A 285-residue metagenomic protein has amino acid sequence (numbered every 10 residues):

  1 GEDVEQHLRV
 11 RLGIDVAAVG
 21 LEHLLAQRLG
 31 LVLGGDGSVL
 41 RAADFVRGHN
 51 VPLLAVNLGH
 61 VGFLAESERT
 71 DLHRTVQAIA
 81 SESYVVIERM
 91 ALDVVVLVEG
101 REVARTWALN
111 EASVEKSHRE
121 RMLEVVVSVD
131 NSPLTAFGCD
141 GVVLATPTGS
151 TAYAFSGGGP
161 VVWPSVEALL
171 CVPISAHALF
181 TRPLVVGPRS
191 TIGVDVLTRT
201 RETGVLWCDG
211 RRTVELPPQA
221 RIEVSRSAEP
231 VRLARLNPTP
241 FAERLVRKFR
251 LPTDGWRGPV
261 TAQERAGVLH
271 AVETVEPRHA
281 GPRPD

Functional and structural regions predicted by a protein language model:
G1-L29, L33, T70-V85, V96-T106: ATP/NTP phosphate-donor binding region
V32-D36, A43-D44: N-terminal glycine-rich "phosphate-gripper" loop used for MgATP/nucleotide binding and carboxylate activation
G35-S38, V61, T148-S150: Short glycine-rich anion-binding loops that position phosphate/pyrophosphate groups of nucleotides and phosphorylated
R41-R47, A154-G158: Short Gly/Thr/Asp-enriched flexible loops that form oxyanion-binding sites at enzyme active sites
F45-V56: Gly/Ser-rich helix-loop-strand patches that form or flank binding pockets for ribonucleotide-derived cofactors
V61-G141: Catalytic core of DAGKc-family lipid kinases
V114, D130-P133, R182-D285: ATP/nucleoside-binding phosphotransfer catalytic cores, i.e., glycine-rich phosphate-binding loops
T135-F180: Gly/Ser/Thr-rich active-site loops/lids in small-molecule metabolic enzymes that frequently grip phosphoryl groups
